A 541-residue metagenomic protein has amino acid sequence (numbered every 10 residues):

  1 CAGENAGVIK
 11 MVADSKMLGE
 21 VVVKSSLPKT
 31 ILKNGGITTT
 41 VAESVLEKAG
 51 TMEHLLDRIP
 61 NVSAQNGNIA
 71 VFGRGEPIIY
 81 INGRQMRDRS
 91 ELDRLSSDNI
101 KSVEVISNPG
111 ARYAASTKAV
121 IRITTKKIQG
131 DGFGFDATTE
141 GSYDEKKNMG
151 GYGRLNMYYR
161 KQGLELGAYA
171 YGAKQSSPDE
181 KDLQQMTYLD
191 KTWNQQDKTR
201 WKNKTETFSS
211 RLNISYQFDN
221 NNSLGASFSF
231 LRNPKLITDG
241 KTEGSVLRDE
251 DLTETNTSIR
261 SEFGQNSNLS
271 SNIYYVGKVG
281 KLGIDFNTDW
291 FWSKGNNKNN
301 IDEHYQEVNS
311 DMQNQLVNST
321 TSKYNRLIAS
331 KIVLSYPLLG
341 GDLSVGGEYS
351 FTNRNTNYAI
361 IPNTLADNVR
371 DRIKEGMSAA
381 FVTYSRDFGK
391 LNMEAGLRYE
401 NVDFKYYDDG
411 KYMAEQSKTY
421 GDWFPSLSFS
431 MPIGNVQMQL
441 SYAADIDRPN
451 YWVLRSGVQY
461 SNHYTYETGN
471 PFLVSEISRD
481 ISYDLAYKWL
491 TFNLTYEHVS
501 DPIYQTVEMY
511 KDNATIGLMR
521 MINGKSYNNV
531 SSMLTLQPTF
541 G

Functional and structural regions predicted by a protein language model:
C1-V45, Q65-N66, R74, I106-N108: Short, acidic, small-residue-rich periplasmic hinge/interaction motif at the N-terminus of Gram-negative outer-membrane
E4-V12, M52-L55, R89-S90, V105 (+2 more regions): N-terminal periplasmic accessory domains that precede and gate Gram-negative outer-membrane beta-barrel machines
E53-Q85: Extracytoplasmic beta-strand/coil segments of soluble accessory domains associated with Gram-negative outer-membrane
R58, R84-G110: Short acidic/polar hinge/loop motifs at secondary-structure boundaries that mediate gating or recognition
S116, N148-M149, D179-K191, I237-E254 (+7 more regions): Outer-membrane beta-barrel translocator domains and adjoining extracellular loop/strand segments of Gram-negative
K147-E180, K191-D239, S267-S271, G277 (+1 more regions): Transmembrane beta-barrel wall of Gram-negative outer-membrane proteins
S209-P234, I259-D409, S430-Q439, F492 (+1 more regions): Face-selective signature of the C-terminal outer-membrane beta-barrel domain
V369-E375, E415-K418, I446-S500, G517-T539: Outer-membrane beta-barrel signature, preferentially recognizing the C-terminal barrel domain of Gram-negative
